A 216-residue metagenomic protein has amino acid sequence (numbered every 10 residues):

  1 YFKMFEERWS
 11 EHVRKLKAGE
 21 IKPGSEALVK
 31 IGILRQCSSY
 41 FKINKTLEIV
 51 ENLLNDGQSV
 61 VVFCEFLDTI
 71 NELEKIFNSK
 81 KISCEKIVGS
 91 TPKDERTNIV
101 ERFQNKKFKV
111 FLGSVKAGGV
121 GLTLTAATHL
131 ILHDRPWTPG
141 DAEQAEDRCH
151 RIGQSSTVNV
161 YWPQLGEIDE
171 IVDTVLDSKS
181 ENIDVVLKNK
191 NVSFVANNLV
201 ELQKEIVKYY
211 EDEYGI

Functional and structural regions predicted by a protein language model:
Y1-S59, E65-D68, E72-K75, K179-E213: Interdomain linker/hinge connecting the two RecA-like lobes of the SF2 helicase core
F41, L67-T69, D94, G119 (+2 more regions): Short alpha-helical
N44, N71, K75, T97 (+4 more regions): Alpha-helical elements of the RecA-like P-loop NTPase motor core of helicases
S59-F63, N71-E74, N78-G118, D141: Conserved helicase ATPase core of P-loop NTP-dependent helicases/translocases
V62, C84, L112, L124 (+3 more regions): Hydrophobic, well-ordered secondary-structure elements that form the walls of internal hydrophobic environments
F63, G113-S114, L132-D134, W162-Q164: Conserved beta-strand segments of the P-loop GTPase G domain that flank and frequently precede/overlap
L122-R135, V158-W162: A short beta-strand element within the Helicase C-terminal
P136-I216: A conserved SF2-helicase RecA2
